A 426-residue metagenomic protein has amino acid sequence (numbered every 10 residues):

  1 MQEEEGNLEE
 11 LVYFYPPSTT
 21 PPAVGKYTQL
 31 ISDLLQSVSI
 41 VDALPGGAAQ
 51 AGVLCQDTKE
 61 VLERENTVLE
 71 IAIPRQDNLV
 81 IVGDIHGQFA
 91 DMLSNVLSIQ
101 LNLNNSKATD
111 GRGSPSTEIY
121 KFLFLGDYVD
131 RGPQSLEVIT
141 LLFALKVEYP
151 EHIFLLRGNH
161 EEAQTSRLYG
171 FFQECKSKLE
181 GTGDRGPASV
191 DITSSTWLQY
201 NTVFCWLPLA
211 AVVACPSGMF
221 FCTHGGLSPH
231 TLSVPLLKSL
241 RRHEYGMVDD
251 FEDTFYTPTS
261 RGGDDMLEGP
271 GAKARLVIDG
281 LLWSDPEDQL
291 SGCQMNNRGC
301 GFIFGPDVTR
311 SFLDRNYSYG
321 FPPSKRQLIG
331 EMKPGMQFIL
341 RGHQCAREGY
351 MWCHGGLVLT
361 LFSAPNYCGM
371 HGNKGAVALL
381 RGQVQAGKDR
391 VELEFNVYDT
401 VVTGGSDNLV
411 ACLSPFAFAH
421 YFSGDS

Functional and structural regions predicted by a protein language model:
M1-S426: Feature recognizes metal-dependent phosphohydrolase scaffolds
